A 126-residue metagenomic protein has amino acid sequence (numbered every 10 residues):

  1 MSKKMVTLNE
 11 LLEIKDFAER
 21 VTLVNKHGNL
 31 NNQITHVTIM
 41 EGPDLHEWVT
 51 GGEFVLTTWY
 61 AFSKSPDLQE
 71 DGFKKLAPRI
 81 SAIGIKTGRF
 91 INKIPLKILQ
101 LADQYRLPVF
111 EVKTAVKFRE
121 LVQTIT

Functional and structural regions predicted by a protein language model:
M1-T126: Alpha-helical/coil-rich non-catalytic "connector" segments in signaling and regulatory proteins
